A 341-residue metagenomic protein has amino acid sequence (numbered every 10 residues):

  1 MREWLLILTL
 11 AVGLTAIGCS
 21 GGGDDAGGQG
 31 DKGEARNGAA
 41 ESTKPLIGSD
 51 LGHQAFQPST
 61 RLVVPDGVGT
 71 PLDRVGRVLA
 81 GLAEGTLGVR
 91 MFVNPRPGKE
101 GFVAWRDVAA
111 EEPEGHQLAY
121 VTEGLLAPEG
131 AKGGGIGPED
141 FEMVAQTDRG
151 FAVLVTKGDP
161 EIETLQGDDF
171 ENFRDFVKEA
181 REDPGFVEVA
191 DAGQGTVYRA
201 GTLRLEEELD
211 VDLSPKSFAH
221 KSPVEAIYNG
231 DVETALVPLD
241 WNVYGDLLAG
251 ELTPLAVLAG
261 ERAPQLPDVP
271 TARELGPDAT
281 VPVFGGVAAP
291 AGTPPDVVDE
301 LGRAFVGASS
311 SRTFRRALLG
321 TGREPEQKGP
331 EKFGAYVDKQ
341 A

Functional and structural regions predicted by a protein language model:
M1-I17: Sec-dependent bacterial lipoprotein signal peptides
G18-A35: Bacterial lipoprotein signal-peptidase II cleavage site
A40-H53, T60-R77, P97-K99, V189-T196: Extracytoplasmic "Venus flytrap"
P45-S59, A83-T86, D107-H116, G130-S222 (+1 more regions): Hinge/capping helix and adjacent helix->loop/strand transition within the periplasmic-binding protein
G115-A119, V153, E233-T234, P254: Short, Asp-centered acidic motifs that coordinate Mg2+ and/or phosphate in catalytic or ligand-binding sites
R149, W241-S310, K339: C-terminal lobe and pocket-closing loops of periplasmic/extracytoplasmic Venus-flytrap solute-binding proteins
F186, A190-V269: Ligand-binding pocket segment of bilobal, Venus flytrap-like solute-binding proteins
G329-A341: Extracellular/periplasmic bilobal clamshell ligand-binding domains
